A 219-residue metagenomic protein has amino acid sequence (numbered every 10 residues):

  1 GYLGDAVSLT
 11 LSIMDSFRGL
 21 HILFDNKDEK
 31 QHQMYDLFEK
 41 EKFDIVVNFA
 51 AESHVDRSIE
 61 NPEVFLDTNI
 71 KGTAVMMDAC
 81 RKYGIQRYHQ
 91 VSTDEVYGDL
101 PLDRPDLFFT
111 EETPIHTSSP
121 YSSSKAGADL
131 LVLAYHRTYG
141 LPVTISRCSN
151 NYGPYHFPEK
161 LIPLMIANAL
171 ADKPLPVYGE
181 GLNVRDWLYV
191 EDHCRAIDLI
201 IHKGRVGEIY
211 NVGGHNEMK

Functional and structural regions predicted by a protein language model:
G1-N151, E191: N-terminal Rossmann-like NAD(P)+-binding domain of SDR-like oxidoreductases, especially those catalyzing
C80, H136, A169, I200-I201: Hydrophobic pocket-lining residues that define ligand/cofactor binding sites across diverse proteins
F108-P114, Y139-P142, I166-V177, K203: A short C-terminal helix-loop "cap" of Rossmann-like NAD(P)-dependent dehydrogenase/epimerase domains
A126, N151-L164, A171-K173, Y178 (+4 more regions): Glycine/proline-rich active-site loop of Rossmann-fold NAD(P)-dependent oxidoreductases
